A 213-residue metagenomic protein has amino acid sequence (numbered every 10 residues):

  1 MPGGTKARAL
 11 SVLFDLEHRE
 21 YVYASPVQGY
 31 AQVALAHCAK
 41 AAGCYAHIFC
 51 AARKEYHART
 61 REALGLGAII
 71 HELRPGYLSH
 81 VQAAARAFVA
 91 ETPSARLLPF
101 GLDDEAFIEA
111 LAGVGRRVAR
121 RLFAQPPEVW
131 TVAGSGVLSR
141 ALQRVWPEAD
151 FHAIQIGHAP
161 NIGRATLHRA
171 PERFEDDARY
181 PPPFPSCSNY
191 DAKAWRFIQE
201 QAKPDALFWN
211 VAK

Functional and structural regions predicted by a protein language model:
M1-R19: Positively charged, low-complexity intrinsically disordered leader regions
A7, Q28-L35, G134-L142, D191-W195: Short glycine/serine/threonine-rich phosphate/pyrophosphate-binding segments that cradle anionic phosphate groups
H18-C38, A42-C50, P127-S135: A short, small-residue-rich loop immediately preceding and capping a beta-strand
A46-K54, H152-G157: Short internal beta-strands
R53-L122, G163-P185: Small/polar-residue-rich loop-to-helix segments that shape phosphate-bearing ligand pockets
A106-E172: Glycine-rich phosphate/pyrophosphate-binding loop at beta-loop-alpha junctions
E148-A202: Active-site/ligand-binding loops adjacent to catalytic centers
A202-K213: Phosphate-binding loop/pocket of nucleotide- and phosphate-handling active sites
